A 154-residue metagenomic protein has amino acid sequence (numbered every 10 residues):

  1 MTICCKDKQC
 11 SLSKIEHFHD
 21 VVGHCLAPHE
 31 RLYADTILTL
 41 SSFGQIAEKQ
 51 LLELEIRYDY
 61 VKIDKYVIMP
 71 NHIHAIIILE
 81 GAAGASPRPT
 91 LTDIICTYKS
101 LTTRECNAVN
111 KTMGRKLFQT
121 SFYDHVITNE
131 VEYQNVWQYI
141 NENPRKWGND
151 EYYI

Functional and structural regions predicted by a protein language model:
T2-I154: Short catalytic/metal-binding and nucleic-acid-binding patches
